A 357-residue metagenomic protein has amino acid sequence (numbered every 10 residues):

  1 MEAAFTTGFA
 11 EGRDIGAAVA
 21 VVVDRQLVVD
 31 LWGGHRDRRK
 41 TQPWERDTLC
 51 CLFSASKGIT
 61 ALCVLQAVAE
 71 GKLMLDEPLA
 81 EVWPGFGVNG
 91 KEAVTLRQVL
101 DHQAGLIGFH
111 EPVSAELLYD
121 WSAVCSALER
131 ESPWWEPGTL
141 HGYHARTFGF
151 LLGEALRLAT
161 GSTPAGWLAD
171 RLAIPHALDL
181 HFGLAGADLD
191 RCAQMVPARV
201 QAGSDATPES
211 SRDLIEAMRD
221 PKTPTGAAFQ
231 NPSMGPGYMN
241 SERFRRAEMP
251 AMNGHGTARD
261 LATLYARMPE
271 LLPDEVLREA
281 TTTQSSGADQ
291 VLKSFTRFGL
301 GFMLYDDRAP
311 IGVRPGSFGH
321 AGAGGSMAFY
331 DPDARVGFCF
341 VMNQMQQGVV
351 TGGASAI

Functional and structural regions predicted by a protein language model:
M1-F53: Short, conserved catalytic-motif segment at the N-terminal edge
F5-T6, R25, C51-E77, L152-R157 (+2 more regions): Active-site SXXK
R39, C125-W134, M234-R245: The feature captures the short pre-catalytic strand/loop hairpin that immediately precedes and shapes the active-site
E45, E131-G138, F148-L151, S241-P250: Flexible glycine/proline-enriched surface loops and loop-helix/loop-strand junctions
R46, C51-A55, A69-E111, E129-R130 (+2 more regions): Active-site helix/loop module of the DD-peptidase/beta-lactamase fold, centered on the serine-lysine SxxK catalytic
H102, F148-A155, E248, M252-L272 (+2 more regions): Active-site-proximal alpha-helical segments within enzyme catalytic domains
M195-M252, G256, T282-A334: Active-site Gly/Thr loop motif
M249, E270, V276, T281-A288 (+1 more regions): Short, gly/Ser/Thr-rich active-site loops of penicillin-recognizing serine hydrolases
